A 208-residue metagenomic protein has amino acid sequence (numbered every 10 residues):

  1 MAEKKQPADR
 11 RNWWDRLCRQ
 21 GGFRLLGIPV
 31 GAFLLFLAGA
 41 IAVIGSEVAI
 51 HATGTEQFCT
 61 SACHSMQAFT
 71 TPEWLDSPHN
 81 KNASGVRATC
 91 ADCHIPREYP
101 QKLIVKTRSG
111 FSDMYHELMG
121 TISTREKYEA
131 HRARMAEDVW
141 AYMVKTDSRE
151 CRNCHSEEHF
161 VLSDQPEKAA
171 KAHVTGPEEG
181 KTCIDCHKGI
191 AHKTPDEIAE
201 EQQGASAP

Functional and structural regions predicted by a protein language model:
A2-P208: Short sequence/structural segments immediately N-terminal
